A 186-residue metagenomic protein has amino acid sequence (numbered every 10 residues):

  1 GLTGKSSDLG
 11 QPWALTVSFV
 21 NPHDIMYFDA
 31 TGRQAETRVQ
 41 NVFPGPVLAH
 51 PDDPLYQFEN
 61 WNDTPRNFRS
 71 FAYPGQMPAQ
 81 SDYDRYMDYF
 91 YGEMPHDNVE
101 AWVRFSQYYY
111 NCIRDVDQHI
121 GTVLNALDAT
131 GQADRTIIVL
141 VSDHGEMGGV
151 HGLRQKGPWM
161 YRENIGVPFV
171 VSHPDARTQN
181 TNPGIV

Functional and structural regions predicted by a protein language model:
S7-Q11, F19-R135, L140-S142, E146-V186: Active-site-proximal cap/lid insertion segments
